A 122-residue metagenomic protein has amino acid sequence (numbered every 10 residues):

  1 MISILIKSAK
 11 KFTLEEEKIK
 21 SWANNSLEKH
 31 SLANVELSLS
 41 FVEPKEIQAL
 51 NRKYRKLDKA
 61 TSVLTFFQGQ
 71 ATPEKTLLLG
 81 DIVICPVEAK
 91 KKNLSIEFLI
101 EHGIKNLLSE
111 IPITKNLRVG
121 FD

Functional and structural regions predicted by a protein language model:
M1-D122: An acidic/histidine-cluster motif and surrounding catalytic segment that typifies divalent-metal-assisted enzyme active
